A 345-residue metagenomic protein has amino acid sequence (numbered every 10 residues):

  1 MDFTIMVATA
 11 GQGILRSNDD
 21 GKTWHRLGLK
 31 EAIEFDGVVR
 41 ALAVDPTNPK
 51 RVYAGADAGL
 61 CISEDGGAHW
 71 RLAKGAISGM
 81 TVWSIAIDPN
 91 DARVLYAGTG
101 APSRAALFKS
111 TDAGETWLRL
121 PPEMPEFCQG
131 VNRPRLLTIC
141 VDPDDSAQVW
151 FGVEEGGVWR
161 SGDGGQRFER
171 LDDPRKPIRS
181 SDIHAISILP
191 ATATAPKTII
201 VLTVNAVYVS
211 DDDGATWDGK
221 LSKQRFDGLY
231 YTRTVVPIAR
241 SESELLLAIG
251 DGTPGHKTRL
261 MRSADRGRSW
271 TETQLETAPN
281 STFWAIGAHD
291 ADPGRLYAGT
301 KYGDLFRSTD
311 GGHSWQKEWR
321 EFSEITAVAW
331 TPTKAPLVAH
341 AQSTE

Functional and structural regions predicted by a protein language model:
M1-E345: Extracellular glycan-interacting surfaces
